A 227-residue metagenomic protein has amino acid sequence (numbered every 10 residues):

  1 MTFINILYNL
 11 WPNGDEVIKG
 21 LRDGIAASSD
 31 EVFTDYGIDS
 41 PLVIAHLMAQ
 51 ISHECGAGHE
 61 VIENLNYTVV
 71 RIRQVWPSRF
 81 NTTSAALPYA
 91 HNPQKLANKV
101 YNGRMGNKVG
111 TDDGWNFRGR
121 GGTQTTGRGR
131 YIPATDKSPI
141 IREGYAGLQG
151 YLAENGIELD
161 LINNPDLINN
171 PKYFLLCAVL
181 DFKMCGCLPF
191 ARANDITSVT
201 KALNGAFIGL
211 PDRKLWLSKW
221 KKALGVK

Functional and structural regions predicted by a protein language model:
M1, S40-A49, A193-T200: Alpha-helical scaffolds flanking conserved acidic
T2-I25, I51-L180: Peptidoglycan-targeting cell-wall enzymes and recognition modules
R22-Y36, H46-S52, K201-N204: Amphipathic alpha-helical segments that form the core helices of the histone-fold
T34-L42, H59: Metal- and O2-centered redox machinery and metal/ROS homeostasis
I51-C55, R192-G209: Acidic helix/loop microenvironments that form the catalytic cleft of cell-wall polysaccharide enzymes
K172-D181, N194-S198, A202, D212: Short amphipathic alpha-helical segments
C187: An amphipathic, hydrophobic-aromatic interaction surface with interspersed Lys/Arg that forms lipid/phosphate-bearing
K201, G205-K227: Extracellular low-complexity, O-glycosylation-prone Ser/Thr/Pro/Gly-rich "stalks" and linkers flanking catalytic
